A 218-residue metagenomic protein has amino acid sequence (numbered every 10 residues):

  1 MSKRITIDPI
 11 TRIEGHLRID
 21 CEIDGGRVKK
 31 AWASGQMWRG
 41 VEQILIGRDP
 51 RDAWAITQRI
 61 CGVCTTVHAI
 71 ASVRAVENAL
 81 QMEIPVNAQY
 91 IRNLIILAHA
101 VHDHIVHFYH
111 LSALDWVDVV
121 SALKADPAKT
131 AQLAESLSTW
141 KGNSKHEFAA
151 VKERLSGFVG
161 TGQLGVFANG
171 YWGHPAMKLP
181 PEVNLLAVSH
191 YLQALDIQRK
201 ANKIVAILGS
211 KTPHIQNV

Functional and structural regions predicted by a protein language model:
M1-V218: Catalytic cofactor-binding cores of redox enzymes
